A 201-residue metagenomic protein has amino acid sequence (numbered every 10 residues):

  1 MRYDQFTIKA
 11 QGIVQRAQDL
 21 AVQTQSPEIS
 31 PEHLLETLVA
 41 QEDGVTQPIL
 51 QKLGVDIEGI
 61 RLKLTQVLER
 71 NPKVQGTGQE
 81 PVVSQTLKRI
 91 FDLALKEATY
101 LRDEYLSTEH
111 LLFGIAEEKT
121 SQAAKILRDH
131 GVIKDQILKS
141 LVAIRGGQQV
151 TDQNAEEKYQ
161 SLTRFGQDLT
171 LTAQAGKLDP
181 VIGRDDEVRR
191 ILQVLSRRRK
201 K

Functional and structural regions predicted by a protein language model:
M1-K201: Histone-fold recognition with a strong bias for associated Lys/Arg-rich disordered tails
